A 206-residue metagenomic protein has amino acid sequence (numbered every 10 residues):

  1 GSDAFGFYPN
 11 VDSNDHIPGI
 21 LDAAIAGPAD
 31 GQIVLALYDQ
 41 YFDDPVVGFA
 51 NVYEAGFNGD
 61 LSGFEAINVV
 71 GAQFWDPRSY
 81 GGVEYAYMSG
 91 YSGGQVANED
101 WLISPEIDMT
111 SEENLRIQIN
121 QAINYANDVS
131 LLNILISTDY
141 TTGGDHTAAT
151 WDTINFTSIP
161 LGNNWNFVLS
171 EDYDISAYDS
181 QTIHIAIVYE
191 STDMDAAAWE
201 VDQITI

Functional and structural regions predicted by a protein language model:
P9, Y87-D100, I159-F167: Extracellular beta-rich ligand/substrate-recognition surface
H16-G48: Repeat-associated, polar segments at repeat-unit boundaries in modular proteins
Q40-N58, T205-I206: Low-complexity, Pro/Thr/Ser/Gly/Ala-rich linker/spacer regions in secreted, extracellular modular proteins
A50-Q95, V168: Extracellular glycan-recognition surfaces and repeat-rich motifs
F57, L102-S104, M109-Y125, L132-I136 (+3 more regions): Extracellular beta-strand-rich recognition modules
Q95-W101, S191-I206: Extracellular carbohydrate recognition
A126-L131, G143-D145: Solvent-exposed loop/turn segments flanking beta-strands in beta-repeat/beta-sandwich domains
G143-Y178: Extracellular carbohydrate recognition and processing domains and analogous Trp-centered ligand-binding platforms
